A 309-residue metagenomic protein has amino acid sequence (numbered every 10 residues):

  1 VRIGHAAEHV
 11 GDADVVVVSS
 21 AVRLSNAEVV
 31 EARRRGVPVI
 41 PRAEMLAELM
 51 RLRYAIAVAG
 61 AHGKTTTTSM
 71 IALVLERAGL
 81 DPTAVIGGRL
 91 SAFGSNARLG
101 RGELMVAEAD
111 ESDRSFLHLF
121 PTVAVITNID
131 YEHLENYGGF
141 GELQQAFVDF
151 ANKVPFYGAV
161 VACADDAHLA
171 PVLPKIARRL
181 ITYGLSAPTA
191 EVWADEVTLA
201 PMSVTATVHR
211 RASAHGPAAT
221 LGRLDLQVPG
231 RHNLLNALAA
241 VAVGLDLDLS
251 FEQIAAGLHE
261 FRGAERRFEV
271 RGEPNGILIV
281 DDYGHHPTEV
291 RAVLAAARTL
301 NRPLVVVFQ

Functional and structural regions predicted by a protein language model:
V1, A78, V306-Q309: Short, intrinsically disordered, charge-balanced linker/junction segments flanking boundaries in proteins
V1-G11: Glycine-rich, highly charged phosphate/nucleotide-binding loops
I3-H5, I40-A47, A84-G88, R178-A200 (+3 more regions): Beta-strand->loop->alpha-helix junctions that form or flank phosphate-binding loops in nucleotide-handling enzymes
H9-A13, S20-A164, H168-A177, L238 (+1 more regions): Phosphate-binding loop of NTP-binding sites
P82, M105, V192, A219-L224: Short beta-strand segments
N96-A97, F116, D195-T198, V270-R271 (+1 more regions): Replace "in large, NTP-powered and nucleic-acid-processing enzymes" with "in large, NTP-powered factors and other
P201-M202, R211-Q309: Nucleotide phosphate-binding/pyrophosphate-handling subdomain across enzymes that bind or process nucleotide phosphates
